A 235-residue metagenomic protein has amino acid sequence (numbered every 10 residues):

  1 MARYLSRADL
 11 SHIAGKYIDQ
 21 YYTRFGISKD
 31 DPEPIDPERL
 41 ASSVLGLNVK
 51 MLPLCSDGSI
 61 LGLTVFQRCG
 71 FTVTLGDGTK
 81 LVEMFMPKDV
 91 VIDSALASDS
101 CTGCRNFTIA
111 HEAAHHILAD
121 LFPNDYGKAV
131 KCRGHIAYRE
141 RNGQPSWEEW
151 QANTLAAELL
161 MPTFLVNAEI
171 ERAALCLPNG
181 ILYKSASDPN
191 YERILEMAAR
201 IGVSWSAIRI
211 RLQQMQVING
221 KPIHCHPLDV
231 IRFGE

Functional and structural regions predicted by a protein language model:
M1-E235: Active-site hotspot residues in diverse enzymes, especially metal/ion-binding acidic/histidine motifs
